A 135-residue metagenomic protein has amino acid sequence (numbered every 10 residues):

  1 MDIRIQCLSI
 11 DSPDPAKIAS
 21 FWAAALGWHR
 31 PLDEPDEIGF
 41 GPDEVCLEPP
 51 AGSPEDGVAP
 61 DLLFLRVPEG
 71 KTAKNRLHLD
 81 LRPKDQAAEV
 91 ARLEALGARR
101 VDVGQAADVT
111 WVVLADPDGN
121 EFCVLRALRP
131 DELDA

Functional and structural regions predicted by a protein language model:
D2, S9-A59, E89, A95 (+1 more regions): Core segments of cupin and vicinal oxygen chelate
Q6-L8, L77-H78: Short active-site oxyanion
P13-P15, T72, L77-D118: Vicinal oxygen chelate
L47-G52, L114-P117, A127: Active-site beta-strand termini and strand-to-loop segments that position acidic
F64-V67: Acetyl-CoA-dependent GNAT
A106, L125-A127: Residue-level structural signal for beta-strand termini and adjacent loop
P130-A135: A short, polar/charged loop-to-alpha-helix boundary motif
